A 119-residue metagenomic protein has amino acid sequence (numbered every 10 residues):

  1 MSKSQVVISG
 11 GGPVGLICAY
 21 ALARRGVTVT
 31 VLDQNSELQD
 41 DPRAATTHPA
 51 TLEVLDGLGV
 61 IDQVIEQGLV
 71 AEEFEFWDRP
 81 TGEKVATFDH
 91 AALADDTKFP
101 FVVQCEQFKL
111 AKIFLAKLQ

Functional and structural regions predicted by a protein language model:
S2-K3, Q39-R43, T47: Accessory recognition modules or surfaces
K3-V31: N-terminal Rossmann-like FAD-binding beta1-loop-alpha1 element of flavoenzymes
V7-I8, Q39-D40, V102-V103: A generic structural signal for short
L16, L38-Q39: Catalytic P-loop NTPase motifs of RecA-like helicase/translocase cores
R24, T28, E37, E83-T87 (+1 more regions): N-proximal short alpha-helices
R43, H48-Q119: Active-site-adjacent segment of FAD-dependent monooxygenases/related oxidoreductases
